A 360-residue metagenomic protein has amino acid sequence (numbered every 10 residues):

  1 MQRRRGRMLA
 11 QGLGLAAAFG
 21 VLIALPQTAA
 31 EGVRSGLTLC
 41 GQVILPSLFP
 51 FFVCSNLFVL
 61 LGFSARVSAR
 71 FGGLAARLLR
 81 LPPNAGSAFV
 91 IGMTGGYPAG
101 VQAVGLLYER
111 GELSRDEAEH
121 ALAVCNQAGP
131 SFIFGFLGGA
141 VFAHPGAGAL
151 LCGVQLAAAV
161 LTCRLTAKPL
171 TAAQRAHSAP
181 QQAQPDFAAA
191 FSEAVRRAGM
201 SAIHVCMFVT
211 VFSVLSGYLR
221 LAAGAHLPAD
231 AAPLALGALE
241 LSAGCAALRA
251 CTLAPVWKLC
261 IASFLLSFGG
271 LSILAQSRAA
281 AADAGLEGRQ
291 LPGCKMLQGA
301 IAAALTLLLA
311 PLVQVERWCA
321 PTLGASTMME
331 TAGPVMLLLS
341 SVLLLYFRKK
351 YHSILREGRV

Functional and structural regions predicted by a protein language model:
L13-P26, V33, L37-L45, F49-V53 (+3 more regions): Selected transmembrane alpha-helices and immediately adjacent juxtamembrane segments of polytopic inner-membrane
F19, V59, E117-C125, Q181 (+1 more regions): Short, amphipathic, aromatic/basic-enriched membrane-interface segments that mark the entry/exit of transmembrane
Q27, P130-G146, P311-W318: Transmembrane helix-loop junctions at the membrane interface of multipass transporters and ion channels
Q42, P46-L107: Membrane helical hairpin/interfacial module
Q42, S47, F51, S55 (+15 more regions): Alpha-helical transmembrane segments in multi-pass membrane proteins
L61-F63, F191, V195-L266, G270: Transmembrane helical segments that form the transport core of multi-pass membrane transport proteins
L78-F142, A235-A250, C260-A284, G293-M296: Alpha-helical membrane segments and immediately flanking helix-loop junctions that form or couple to the substrate/ion
S114-D116, S131-F132, K258-Y351: C-terminal transmembrane helix pair
